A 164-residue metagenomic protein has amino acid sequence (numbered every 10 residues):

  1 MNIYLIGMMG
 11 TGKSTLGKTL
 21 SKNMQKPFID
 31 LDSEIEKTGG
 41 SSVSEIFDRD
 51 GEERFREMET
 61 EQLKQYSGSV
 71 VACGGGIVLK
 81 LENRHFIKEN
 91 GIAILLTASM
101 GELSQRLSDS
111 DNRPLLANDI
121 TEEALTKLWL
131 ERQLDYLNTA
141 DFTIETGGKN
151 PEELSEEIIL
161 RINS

Functional and structural regions predicted by a protein language model:
L5: Hydrophobic anchor at the beta1->P-loop junction of P-loop NTPases
M8: P-loop (Walker A) phosphate-binding loop of NTP-binding proteins
T11: ATP-binding Walker
S14: Walker A/P-loop
T19, N23, L130-S164: NTP-dependent small-molecule kinase module
K22-S33, S41: Post-Walker A helix-loop "phosphate-sensing" segment adjacent to the P-loop in P-loop NTPases
S33-I77, L81-K88, R113, T126: ATP-dependent small-molecule kinase phosphotransfer cores that center on conserved nucleotide phosphate-binding segments
N90-L134: A glycine- and Lys/Arg-enriched "phosphate-lid" helix/loop adjacent to the NTP-binding pocket of small-molecule kinases
